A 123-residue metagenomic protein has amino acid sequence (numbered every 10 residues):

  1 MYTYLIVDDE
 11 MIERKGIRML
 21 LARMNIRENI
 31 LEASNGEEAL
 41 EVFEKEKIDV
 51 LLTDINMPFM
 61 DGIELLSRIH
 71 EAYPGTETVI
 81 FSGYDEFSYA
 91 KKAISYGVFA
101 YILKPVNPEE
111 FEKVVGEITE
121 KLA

Functional and structural regions predicted by a protein language model:
M1-T3: Non-catalytic signal-transmission and effector/linker regions of two-component phosphorelay proteins
D8-D9, D54: Acidic di-acidic motifs
M11-L31: Two-component/phosphorelay signaling modules centered on CheY-like receiver
A33-E37: Conserved Asp/Asn-Gly motif in the active-site loop of CheY-like receiver
L40-A123: CheY-like receiver
